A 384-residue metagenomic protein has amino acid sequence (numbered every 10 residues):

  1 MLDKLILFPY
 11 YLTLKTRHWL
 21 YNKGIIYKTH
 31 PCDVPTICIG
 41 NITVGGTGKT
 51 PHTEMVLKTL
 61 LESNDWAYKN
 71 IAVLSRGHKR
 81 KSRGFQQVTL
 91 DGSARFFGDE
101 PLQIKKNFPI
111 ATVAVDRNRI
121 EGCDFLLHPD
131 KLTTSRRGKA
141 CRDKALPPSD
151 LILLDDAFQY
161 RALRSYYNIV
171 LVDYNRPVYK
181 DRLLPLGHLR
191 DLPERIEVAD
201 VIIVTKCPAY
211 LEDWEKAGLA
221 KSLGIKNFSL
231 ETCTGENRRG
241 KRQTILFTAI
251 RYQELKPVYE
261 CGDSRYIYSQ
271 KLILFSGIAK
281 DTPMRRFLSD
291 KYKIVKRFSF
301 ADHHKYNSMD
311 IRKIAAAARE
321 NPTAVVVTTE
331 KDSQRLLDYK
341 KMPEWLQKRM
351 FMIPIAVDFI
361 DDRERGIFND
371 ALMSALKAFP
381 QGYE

Functional and structural regions predicted by a protein language model:
M1-P35, R363, A375, Y383: A transmembrane-helix-recognition feature enriched in membrane-embedded lipid enzymes and envelope glyco-/phospholipid
P9, T50, I104, D155 (+3 more regions): Residue-level signal for inorganic ion chemistry
H18-L90, P129, P208-A209: Walker A (P-loop) phosphate-binding motif
I39, V172, T248, F298 (+1 more regions): Hydrophobic residues at beta-strand termini and immediately following loops that shape nucleotide-binding pockets
K69, G77-E236: Phosphate/Mg2+-binding loops and adjacent switch elements in nucleotide/diphosphate-handling enzyme cores
S75, K206, T329-K331: Short secondary-structure boundary segments
P177-P322, G382-Y383: C-terminal accessory "lid"/substrate-recognition subdomains
R251, A301-H304, L346-A378: Short, flexible loop segments at boundaries between secondary-structure elements
